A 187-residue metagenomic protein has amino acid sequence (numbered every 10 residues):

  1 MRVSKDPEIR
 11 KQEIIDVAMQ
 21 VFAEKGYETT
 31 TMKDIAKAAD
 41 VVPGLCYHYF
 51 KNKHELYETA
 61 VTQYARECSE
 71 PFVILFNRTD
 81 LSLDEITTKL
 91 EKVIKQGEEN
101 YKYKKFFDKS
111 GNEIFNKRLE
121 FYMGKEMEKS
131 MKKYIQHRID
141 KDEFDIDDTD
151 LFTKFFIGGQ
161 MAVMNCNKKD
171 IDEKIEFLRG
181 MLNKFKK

Functional and structural regions predicted by a protein language model:
M1-I9: N-terminal intrinsically disordered/low-complexity leader segments
R2, E13, V21-E55, T59: Helix-turn-helix
R10-M19, I35, A60-Y64, C68 (+1 more regions): Generic hydrophobic, amphipathic alpha-helix propensity
I15, Y57, V61, A65 (+3 more regions): Amphipathic, non-transmembrane alpha-helical scaffold segments
T59, V73-N100, F152-T153: Hydrophobic alpha-helical connector segments
V73, F115-E143, D150: Amphipathic alpha-helical packing segments from all-alpha helical-bundle domains
L75-F76, K89-E99, K105-E113, F177-F185: Helix-loop "lid/cap" segments that line or gate small-molecule binding pockets
K104-K109, K117, I139-L182: Hydrophobic/aromatic-rich alpha-helical bundle segments in the mid-to-C-terminal region
